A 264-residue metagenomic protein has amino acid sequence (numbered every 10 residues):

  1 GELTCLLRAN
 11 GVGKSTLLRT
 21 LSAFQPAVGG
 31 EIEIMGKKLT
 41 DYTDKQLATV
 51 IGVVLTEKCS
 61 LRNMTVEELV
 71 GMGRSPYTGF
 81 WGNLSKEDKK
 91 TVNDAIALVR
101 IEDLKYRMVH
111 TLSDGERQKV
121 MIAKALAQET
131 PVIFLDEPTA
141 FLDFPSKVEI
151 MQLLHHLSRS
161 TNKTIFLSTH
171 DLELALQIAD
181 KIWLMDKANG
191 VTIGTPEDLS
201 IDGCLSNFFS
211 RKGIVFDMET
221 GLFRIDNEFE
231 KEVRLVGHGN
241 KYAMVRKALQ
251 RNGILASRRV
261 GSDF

Functional and structural regions predicted by a protein language model:
L7-A9: The feature captures the beta-strand-to-loop junction immediately N-terminal to the Walker
S22: Helix-to-loop junction immediately C-terminal to a conserved catalytic motif
G30-K38, L47: Conserved ABC transporter NBD signature motif
G71, K86-L104: Conserved ABC ATPase "signature" region
N83, M108-L112, E116: Conserved ABC ATPase signature
I133-D136: Catalytic Walker B motif of ABC-type/P-loop ATPase nucleotide-binding domains
T169-H170: H-loop/switch region of ABC-family ATPase nucleotide-binding domains
